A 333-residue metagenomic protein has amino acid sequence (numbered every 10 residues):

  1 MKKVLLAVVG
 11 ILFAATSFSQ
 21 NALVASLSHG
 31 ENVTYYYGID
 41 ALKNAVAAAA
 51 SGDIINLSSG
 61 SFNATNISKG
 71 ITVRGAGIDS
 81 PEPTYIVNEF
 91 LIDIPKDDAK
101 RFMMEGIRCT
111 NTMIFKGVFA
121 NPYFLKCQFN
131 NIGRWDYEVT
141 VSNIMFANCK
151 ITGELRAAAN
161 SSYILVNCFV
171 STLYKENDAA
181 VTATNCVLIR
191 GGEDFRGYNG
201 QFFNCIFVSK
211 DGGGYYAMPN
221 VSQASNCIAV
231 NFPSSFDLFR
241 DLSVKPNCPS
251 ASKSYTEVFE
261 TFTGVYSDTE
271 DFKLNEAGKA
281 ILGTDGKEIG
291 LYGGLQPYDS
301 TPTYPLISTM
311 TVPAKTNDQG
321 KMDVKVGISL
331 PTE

Functional and structural regions predicted by a protein language model:
M1-L23: Bacterial Sec-dependent N-terminal signal peptides
A25-N63: Acidic Gly/Asp/Thr-rich repetitive segments characteristic of extracellular carbohydrate-active and adhesion proteins
G52-I54, S59, A64, G70-T72 (+14 more regions): Detector for repetitive beta-architecture
G60-S61, G77-P81, A229-S235, A280-K287: Acidic glycine-/aspartate-rich tracts in secreted/extracellular proteins
G70-G117, N131-I132: Right-handed parallel beta-helix/beta-spiral solenoid domain characteristic of secreted/periplasmic
F115, W135-E138, M145-E270: Predominantly extracellular beta-rich ligand-binding scaffolds that present long acidic/polar faces for carbohydrate
V244-P302: C-terminal accessory segments
K287-M322, S329-P331: Short, compositionally biased P/S/T/A/G/V-rich stretches that sit at domain boundaries
